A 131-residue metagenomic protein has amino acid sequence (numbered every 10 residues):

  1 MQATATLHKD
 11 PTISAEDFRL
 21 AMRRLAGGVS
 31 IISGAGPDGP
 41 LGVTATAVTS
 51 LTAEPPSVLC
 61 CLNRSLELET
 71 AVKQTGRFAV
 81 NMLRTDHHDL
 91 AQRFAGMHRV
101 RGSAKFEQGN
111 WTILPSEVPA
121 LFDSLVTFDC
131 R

Functional and structural regions predicted by a protein language model:
M1-R131: Active-site-proximal mixed secondary-structure blocks
